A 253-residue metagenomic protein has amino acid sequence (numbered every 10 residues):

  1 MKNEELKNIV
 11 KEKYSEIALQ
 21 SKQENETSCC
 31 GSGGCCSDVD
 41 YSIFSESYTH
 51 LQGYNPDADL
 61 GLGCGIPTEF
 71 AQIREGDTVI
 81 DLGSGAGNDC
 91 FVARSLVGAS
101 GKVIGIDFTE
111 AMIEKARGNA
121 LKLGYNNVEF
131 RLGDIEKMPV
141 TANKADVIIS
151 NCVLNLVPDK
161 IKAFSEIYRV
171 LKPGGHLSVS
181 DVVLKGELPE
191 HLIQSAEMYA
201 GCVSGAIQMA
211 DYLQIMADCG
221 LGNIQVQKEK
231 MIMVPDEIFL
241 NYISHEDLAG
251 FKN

Functional and structural regions predicted by a protein language model:
D38-T78, N88-L96: Conserved alpha-helix/loop element of class I SAM-dependent methyltransferases that forms part of the SAM/SAH-binding
E75, E136-V147: A short acidic, Gly/Pro-enriched loop at the edge of an enzyme's catalytic core that lines a small-molecule cofactor
T109-A111: Conserved SAM/SAH-binding beta-strand->alpha-helix loop
A116: Conserved SAM-binding loop
L123-E136: Conserved SAM-binding strand-loop segment of SAM-dependent methyltransferases
I161-H176: A short glycine-rich, Lys/Arg-flanked "PGG" loop and its adjoining helix->strand segment in the class I
V183-V203: Short, glycine-/aromatic-enriched active-site segment of Class I SAM-dependent methyltransferases
S204-G220, I224-V226: Short alpha-helix
